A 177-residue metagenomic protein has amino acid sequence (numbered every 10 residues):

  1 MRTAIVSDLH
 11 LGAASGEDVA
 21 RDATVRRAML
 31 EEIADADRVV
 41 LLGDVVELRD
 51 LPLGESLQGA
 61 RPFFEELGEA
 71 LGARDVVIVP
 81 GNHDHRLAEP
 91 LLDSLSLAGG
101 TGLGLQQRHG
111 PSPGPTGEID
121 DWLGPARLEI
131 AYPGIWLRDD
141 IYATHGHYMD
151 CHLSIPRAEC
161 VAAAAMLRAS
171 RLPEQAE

Functional and structural regions predicted by a protein language model:
M1-E177: Extended recognition/assembly regions associated with phosphoester-bond processing machinery
